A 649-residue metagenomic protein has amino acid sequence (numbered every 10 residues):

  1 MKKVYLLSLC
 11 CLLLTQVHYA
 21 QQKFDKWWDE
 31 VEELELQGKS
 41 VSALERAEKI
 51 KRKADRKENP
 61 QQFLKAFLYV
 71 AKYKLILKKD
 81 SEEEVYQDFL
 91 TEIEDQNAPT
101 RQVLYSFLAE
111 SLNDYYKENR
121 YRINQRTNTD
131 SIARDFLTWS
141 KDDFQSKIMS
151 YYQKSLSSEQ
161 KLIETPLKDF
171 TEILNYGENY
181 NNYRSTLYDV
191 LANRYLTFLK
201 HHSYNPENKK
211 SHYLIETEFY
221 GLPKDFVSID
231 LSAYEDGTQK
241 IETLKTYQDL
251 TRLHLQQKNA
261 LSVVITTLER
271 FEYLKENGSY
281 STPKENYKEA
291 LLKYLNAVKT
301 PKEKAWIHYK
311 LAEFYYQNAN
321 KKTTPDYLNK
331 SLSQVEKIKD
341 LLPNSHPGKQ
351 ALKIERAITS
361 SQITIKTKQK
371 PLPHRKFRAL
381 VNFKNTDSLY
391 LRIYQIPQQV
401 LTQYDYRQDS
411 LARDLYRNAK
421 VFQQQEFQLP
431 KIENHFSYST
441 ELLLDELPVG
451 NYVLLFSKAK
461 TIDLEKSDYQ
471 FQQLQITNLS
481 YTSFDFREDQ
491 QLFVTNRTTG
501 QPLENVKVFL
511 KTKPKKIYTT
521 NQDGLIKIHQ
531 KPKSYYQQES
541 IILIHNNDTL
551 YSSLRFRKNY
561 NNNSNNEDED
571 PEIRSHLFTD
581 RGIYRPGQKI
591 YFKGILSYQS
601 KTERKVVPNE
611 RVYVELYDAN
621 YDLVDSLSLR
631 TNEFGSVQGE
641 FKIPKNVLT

Functional and structural regions predicted by a protein language model:
M1-F24: Bacterial Sec-dependent N-terminal signal peptides
Y19-T649: N-terminal, cleavable Sec-dependent signal peptides of secreted/periplasmic/extracellular proteins
